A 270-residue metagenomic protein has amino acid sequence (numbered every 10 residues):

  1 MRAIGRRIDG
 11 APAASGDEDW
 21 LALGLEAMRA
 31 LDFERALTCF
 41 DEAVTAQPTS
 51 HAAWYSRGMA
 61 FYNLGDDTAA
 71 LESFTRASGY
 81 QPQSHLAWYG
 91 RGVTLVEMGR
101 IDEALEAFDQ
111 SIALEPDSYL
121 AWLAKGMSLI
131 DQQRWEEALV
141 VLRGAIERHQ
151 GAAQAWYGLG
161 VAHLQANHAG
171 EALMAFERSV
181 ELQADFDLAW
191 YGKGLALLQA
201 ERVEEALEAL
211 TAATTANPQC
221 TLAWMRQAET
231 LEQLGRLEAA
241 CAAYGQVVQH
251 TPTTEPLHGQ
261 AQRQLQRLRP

Functional and structural regions predicted by a protein language model:
M1-A14, Q233, C241-P270: Terminal, low-structured helical/coil segments at or just beyond the last alpha-helical repeat
S15-A52, S56-N63, V93, M127 (+1 more regions): Alpha-helical segment of the N-proximal tetratricopeptide repeat
D17, H51-A52, H85-L86, Y119-L120 (+4 more regions): Helix-start (N-cap) detector for alpha-helical repeat units in TPR-like alpha-solenoids, especially tetratricopeptide
A22, S56, N63, G90 (+5 more regions): Canonical tetratricopeptide repeat
A30-E42, L64-R76, M98-Q110, Q132-G144 (+4 more regions): Structural signature of tandem alpha-helical TPR/SEL1-like repeats, specifically the intra-repeat loop/turn
